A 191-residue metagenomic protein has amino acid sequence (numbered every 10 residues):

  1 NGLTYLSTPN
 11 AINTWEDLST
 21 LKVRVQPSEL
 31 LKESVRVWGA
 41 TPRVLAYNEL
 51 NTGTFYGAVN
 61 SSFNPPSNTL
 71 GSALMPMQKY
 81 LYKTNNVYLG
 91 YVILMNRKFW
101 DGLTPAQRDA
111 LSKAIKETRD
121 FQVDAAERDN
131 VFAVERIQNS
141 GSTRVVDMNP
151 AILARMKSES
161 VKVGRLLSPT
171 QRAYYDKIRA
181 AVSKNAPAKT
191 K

Functional and structural regions predicted by a protein language model:
N1-K191: N-terminal secretory/targeting leader peptides
